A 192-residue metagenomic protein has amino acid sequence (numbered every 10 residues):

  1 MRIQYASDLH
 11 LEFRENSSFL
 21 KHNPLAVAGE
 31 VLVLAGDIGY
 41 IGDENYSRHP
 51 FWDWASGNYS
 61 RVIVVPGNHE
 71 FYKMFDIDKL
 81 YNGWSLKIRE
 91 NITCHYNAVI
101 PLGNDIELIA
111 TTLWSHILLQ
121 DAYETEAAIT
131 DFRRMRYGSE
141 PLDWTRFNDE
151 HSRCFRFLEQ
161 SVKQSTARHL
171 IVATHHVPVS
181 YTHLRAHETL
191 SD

Functional and structural regions predicted by a protein language model:
M1-I3, I100-A110: Beta-strand-turn-beta hairpins that frame and shape the catalytic cleft of phosphate-ester-processing enzymes
M1-V64, F71-K79, Y137-E140, H183: N-terminal active-site segment of His-dependent metallophosphoesterases
V31, H169-I171: Short, Asp-centered acidic motifs that coordinate Mg2+ and/or phosphate in catalytic or ligand-binding sites
G42, Y72-M74, G103, L108 (+2 more regions): Short catalytic/ligand-binding loop motif for oxyanion handling, primarily in non-cytosolic enzymes, centered on
C94: A conserved beta-strand/loop element that lines the FAD pocket in flavoprotein oxidoreductases
I109-A167: Binuclear metal-dependent hydrolase catalytic cores centered on His/Asp/Glu-rich metal-binding motifs
T111-L113, A173-P178: Short, well-ordered beta-to-alpha junction loops that form the rim of enzyme active sites and present histidine/acidic
H183-D192: Single conserved hydrophobic/aromatic residue that forms the stacking wall/gate of nucleotide- or nucleobase-binding
